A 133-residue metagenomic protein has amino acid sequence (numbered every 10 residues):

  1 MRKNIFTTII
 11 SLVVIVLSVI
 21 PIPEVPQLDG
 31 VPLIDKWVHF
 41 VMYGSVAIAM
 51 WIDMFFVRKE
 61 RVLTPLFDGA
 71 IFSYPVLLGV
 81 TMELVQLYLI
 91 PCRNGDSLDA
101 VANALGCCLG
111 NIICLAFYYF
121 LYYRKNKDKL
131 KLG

Functional and structural regions predicted by a protein language model:
M1-A100, A104-G133: Bulky hydrophobic segments
